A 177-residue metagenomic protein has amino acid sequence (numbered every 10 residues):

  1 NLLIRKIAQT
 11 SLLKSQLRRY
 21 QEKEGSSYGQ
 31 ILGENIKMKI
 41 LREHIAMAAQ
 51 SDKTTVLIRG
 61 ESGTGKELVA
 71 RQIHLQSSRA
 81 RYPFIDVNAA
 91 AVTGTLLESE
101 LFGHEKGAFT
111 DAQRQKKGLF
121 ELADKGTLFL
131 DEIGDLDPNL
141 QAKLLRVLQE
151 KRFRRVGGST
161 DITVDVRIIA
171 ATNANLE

Functional and structural regions predicted by a protein language model:
N1-R19: N-terminal accessory segments that target, anchor, or regulate ATP-driven/P-loop NTPase machines and associated
Q21-T163, I168-N175: AAA+ ATPase active-site-proximal loops
